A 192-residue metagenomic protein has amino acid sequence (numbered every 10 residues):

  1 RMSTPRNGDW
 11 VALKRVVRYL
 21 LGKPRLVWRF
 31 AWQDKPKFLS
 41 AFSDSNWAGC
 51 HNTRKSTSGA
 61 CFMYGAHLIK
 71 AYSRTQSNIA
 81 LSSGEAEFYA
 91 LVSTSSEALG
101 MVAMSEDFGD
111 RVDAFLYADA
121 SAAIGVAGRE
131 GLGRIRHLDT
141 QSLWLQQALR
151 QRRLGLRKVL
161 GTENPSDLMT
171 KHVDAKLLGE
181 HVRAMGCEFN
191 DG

Functional and structural regions predicted by a protein language model:
R1, F38, S77-G192: RNase H-like nuclease module associated with reverse transcription
R1-L26, L160, L168-T170: C-terminal reverse transcriptase regions that engage the nucleic-acid substrate
P5-D9, D34-K35, R54, S82-E87: Secondary-structure capping and boundary motifs in well-ordered enzyme cores
R18-S45, G109-D110: Structured nucleic-acid-interacting core domains from mobile-element enzymes and related host factors, especially RNase
G22-L26, A48, L68-A71, G100-D107: Conserved helix-loop functional segments at active or binding sites
K23-L26, G49, Q151-K158: Short helix-interrupting loop/turn segments at helix-coil junctions
P24-V27, N46-A48, S77, S142-W144: Eukaryotic intrinsically disordered and solvent-exposed regulatory patches
A41-G84: RNase H-like nuclease fold core
